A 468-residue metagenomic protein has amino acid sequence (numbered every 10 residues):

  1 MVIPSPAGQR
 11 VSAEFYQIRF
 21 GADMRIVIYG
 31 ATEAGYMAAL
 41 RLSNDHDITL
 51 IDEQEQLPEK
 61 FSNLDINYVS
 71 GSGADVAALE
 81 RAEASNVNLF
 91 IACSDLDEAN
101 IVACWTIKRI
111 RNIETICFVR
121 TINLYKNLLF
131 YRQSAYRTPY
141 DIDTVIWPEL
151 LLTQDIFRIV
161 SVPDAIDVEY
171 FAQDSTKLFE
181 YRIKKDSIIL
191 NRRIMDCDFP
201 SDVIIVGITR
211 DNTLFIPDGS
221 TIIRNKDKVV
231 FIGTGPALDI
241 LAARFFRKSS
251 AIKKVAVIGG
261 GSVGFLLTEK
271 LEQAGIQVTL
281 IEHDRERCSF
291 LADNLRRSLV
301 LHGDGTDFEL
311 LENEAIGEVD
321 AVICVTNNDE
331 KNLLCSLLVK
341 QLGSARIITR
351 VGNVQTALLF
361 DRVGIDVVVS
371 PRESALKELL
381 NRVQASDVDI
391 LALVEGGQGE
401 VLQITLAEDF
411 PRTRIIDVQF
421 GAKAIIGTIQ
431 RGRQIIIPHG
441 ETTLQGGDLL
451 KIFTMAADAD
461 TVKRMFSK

Functional and structural regions predicted by a protein language model:
V2-K468: Cytosolic regulatory regions of ion transport systems
